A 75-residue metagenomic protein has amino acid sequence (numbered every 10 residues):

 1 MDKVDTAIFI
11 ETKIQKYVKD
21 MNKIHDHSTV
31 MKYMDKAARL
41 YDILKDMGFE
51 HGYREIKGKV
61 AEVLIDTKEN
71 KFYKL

Functional and structural regions predicted by a protein language model:
M1-M31: N-terminal acidic leader/helix
D2, N70-L75: Short acidic DE-rich linear segments
H27-K71: Short, charge-rich amphipathic interface segments used for partner binding and complex assembly
